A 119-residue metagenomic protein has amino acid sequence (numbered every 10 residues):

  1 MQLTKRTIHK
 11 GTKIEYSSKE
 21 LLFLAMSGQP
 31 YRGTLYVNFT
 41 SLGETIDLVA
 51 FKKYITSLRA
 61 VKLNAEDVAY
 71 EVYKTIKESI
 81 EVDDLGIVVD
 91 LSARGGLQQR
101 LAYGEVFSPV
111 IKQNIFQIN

Functional and structural regions predicted by a protein language model:
M1-N119: N-terminal intrinsically disordered, cationic/polar leader segments that include organellar targeting peptides
